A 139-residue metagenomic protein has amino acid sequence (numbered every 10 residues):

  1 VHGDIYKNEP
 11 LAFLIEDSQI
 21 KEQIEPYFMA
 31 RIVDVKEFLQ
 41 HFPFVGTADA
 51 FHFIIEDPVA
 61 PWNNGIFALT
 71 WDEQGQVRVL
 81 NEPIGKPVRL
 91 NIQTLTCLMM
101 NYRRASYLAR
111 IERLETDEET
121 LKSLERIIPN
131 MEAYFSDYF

Functional and structural regions predicted by a protein language model:
V1-F139: Intrinsically disordered, low-complexity, positively biased terminal segments
